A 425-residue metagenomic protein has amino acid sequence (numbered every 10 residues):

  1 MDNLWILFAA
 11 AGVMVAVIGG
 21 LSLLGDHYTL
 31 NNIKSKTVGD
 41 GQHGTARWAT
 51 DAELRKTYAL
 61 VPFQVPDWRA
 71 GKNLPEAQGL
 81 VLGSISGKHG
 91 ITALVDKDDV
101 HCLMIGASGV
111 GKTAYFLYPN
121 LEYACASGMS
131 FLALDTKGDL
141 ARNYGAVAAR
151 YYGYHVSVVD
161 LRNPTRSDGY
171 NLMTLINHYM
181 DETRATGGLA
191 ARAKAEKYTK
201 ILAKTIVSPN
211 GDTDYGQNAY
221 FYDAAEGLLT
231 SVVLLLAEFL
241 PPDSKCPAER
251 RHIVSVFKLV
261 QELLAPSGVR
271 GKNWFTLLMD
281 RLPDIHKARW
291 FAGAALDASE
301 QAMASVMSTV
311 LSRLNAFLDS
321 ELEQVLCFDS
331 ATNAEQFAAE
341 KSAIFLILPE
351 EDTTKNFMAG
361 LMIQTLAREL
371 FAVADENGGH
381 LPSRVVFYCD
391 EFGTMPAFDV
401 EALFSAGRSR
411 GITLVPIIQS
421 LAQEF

Functional and structural regions predicted by a protein language model:
M1-V110, A114-E122, S127, T165 (+1 more regions): Basic- and hydrophobic-enriched, low-structure N-terminal and domain-boundary segments that flank ATP-binding catalytic
Q78-H89, A93-I412: P-loop NTPase motor domains
G407-F425: Sensor-1/coupling segment of RecA-like P-loop NTPase cores
